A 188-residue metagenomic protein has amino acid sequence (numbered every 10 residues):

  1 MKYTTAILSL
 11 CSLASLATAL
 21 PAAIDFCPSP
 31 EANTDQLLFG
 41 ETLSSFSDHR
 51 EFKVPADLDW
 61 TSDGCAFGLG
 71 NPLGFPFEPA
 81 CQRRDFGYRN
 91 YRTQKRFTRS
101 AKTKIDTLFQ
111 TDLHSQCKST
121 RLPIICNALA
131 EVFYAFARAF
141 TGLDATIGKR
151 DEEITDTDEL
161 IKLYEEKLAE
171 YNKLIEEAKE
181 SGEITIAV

Functional and structural regions predicted by a protein language model:
M1-A23, V188: Fungal secretory targeting signals
T18-V188: Extended terminal accessory/targeting regions
